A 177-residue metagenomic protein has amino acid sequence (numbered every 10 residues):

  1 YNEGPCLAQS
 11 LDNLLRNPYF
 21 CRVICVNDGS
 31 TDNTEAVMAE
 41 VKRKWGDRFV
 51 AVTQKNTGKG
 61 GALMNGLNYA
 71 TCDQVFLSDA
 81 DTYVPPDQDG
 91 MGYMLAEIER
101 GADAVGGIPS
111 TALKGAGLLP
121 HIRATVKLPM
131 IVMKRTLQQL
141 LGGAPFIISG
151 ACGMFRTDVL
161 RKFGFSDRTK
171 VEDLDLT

Functional and structural regions predicted by a protein language model:
E3-C6, S30: Donor nucleotide-sugar binding loop of glycosyltransferases
L11-V52: Acidic donor-binding segment of Leloir-type glycosyltransferases
D28, S78-D81: Active-site acidic Asp-centered loop
E35-Y69, Y83, I108, A116: Conserved donor nucleotide-binding strand/loop of the catalytic core
W45-G46, G61-A62, V84-D89, Y93-F163 (+1 more regions): Long helical/loop segments within the catalytic core of UDP-sugar-dependent glycosyltransferases, especially the large
C72, A80-T82, E172: Short acidic donor-binding/metal-coordinating loop in glycosyltransferase active sites
V75: Short aromatic/hydrophobic "clamp" motif used to bind/position activated sugar donors
K170-L176: Acidic donor-binding loop at a coil-to-helix junction in glycosyltransferase catalytic cores that engages
